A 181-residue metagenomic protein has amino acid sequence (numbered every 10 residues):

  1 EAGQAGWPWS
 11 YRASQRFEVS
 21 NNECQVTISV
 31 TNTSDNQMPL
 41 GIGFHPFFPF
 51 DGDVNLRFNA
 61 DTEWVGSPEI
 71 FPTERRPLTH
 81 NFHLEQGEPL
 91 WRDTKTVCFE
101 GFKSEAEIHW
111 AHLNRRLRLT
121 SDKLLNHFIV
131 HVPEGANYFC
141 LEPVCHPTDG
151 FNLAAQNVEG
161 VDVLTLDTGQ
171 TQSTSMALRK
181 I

Functional and structural regions predicted by a protein language model:
E1-N21: Extended, loop-rich substrate-binding clefts of extracytoplasmic carbohydrate-active enzymes
S14-R16, V161-L166: Beta-strand-rich interaction surfaces with strong enrichment in secreted/lumenal proteins
Q15-F17, C24-N32: Short, well-ordered beta-strand segments enriched in hydrophobic/aromatic residues
I28, L164-K180: Short Pro-Gly-centered flexible turn/kink motifs
I28-S34, V132, K180: Asparagine-centered strand-capping/turn motif at beta-strand->loop junctions
Q37-P39, F47-D122: Active-site/ligand-binding surface loops and adjacent short beta/alpha elements that line catalytic pockets across
H112-D149: Glycine-rich active-site loops that engage anionic ligands at enzyme catalytic sites
F151-V158: Short, structured beta-strand/loop micro-motifs enriched in basic residues and often containing a Trp
